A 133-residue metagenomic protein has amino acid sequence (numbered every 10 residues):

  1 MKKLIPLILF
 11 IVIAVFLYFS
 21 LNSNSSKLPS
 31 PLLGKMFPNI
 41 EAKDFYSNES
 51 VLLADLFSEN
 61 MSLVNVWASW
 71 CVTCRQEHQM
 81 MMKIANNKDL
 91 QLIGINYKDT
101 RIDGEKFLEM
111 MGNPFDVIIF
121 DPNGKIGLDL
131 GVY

Functional and structural regions predicted by a protein language model:
M1-K43: N-terminal targeting signals for export/organelle localization
K3, K106-P114, D121-Y133: Thiol/disulfide oxidoreductase modules built on the thioredoxin-like
L21-S23, K43-S50, V117-D121: Short gly/ser/thr-rich secondary-structure transition/capping motifs
I40-S62: A short beta-strand-turn-helix
L63-V64, L92: Hydrophobic beta-strand anchors of alpha/beta hydrolase catalytic cores
V66-K83: Conserved redox-active cysteine motifs that mediate thiol-disulfide chemistry, especially di-cysteine Cys-X(1-2)-Cys
I84-L90: A short, Lys/Arg-enriched amphipathic alpha-helix followed by its capping loop at the start of a domain
L90-I102, N113-G124: Thiol-based oxidoreductase modules, predominantly thioredoxin-like and allied folds used for disulfide exchange
